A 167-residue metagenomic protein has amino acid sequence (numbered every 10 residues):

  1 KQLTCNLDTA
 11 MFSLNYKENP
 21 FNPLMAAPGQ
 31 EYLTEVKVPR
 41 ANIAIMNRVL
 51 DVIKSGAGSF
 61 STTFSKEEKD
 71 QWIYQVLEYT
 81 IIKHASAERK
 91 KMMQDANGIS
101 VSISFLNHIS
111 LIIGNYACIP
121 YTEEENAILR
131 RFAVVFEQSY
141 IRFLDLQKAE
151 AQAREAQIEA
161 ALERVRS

Functional and structural regions predicted by a protein language model:
K1-C5, E155-S167: PAS/LOV and related PAS-like sensory modules
K1-Q2, M11, K17-E18, N47-L50 (+2 more regions): Short amphipathic alpha-helical segments
K1-T34: Helix-loop-beta substructure at the N-terminus of cytosolic sensory domains that couple signal/ligand detection
Q2-L3, S13-N15, N42, L111 (+3 more regions): Extended, low-complexity, amphipathic alpha-helical coiled-coil/linker regions that act as scaffolds and localization
Y32-M93, L111-G114: Regulatory sensory and allosteric helical modules in signal-transduction proteins and certain transcription factors
R89-I109: A short, aliphatic-rich beta-strand micro-motif
M92-A96, L111-A133, S139-F143: Regulatory loop-to-helix N-cap segments in sensory/regulatory domains that couple ligand/signal detection
Y140-A160: Short alpha-helical interdomain "coupling" segment at the junction between an upstream regulatory sensor module
